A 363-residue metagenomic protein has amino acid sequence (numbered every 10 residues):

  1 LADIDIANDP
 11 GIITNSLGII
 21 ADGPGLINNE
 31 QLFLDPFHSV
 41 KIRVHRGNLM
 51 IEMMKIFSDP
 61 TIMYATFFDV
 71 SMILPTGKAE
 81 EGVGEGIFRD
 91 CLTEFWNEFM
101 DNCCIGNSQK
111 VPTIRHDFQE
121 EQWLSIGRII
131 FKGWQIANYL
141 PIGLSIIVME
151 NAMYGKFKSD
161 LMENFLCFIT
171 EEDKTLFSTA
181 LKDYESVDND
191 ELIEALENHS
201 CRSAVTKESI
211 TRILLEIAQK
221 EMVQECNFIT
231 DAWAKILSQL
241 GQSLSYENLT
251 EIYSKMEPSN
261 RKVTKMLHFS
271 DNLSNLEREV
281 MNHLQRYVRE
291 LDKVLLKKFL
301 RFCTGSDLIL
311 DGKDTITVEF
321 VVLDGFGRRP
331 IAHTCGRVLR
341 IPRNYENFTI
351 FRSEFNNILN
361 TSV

Functional and structural regions predicted by a protein language model:
L1, L17, S125, K132-Q135 (+4 more regions): Functionally constrained cores in energy, signaling, and assembly domains
L1-I4, I12, I27, L196 (+2 more regions): Extended hydrophobic/Leu-rich segments
D3-D5, D9-Q135, L140-I146, Y154-K158 (+1 more regions): Hydrophobic, conserved cores of late-appearing folded domains
F33-G47, I51-I56, V148-V363: C-terminal catalytic/scaffold cores in eukaryotic proteins
